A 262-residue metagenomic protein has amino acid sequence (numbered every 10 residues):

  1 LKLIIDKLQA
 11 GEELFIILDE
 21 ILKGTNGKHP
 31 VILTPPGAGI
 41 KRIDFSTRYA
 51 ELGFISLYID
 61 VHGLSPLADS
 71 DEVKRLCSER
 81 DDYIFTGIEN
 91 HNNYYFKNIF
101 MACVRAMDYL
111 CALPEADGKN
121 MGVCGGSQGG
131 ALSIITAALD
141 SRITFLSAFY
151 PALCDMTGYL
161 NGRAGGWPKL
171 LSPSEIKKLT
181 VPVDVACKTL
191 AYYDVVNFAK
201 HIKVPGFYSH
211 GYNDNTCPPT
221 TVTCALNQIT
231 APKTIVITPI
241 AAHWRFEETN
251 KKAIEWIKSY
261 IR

Functional and structural regions predicted by a protein language model:
L1-G27: N-terminal cap/lid segment of alpha/beta-hydrolase-fold proteins
K28-G37: Short beta-strand element of the alpha/beta-hydrolase
I43, T47-R48, I55-M101, G158 (+1 more regions): Cap/lid segment of the alpha/beta-hydrolase catalytic domain
D82-S127: Gly/Ser-rich "nucleophile elbow"/oxyanion-hole loop immediately N-terminal to the catalytic nucleophile in hydrolases
G125-I135: Glycine-rich nucleophile elbow surrounding the catalytic serine of serine-hydrolase chemistry
I134-P182, I237, R245: Hydrolase active-site cap/lid region
I202, Y208-H210: Short beta-strand/loop motif that positions the catalytic acidic residue of the alpha/beta-hydrolase fold
T216, T223-R262: C-terminal catalytic histidine-bearing segment of alpha/beta-hydrolase fold enzymes
